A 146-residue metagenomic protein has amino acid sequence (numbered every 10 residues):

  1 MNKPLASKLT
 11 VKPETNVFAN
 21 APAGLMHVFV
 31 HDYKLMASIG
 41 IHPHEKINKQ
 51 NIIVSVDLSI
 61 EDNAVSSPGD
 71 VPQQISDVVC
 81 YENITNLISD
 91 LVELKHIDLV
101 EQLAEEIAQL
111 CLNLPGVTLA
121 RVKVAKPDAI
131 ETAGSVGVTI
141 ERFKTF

Functional and structural regions predicted by a protein language model:
M1-F146: N-terminal, polar/charged subdomain of small-to-medium soluble alpha/beta proteins
